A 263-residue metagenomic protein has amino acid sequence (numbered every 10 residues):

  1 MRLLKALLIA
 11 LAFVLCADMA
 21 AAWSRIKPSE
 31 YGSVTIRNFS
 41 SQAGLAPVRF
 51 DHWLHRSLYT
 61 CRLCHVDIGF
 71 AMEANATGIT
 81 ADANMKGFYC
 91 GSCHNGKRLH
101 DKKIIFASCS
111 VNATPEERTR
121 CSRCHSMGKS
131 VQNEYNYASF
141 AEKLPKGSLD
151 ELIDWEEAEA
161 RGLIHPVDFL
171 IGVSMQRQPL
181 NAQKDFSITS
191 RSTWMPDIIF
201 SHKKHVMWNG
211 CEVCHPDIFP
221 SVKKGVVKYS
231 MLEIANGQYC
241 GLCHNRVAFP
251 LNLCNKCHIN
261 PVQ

Functional and structural regions predicted by a protein language model:
M1-A6: Positively charged n-region of N-terminal signal peptides that target proteins for export
L8-C16: Bacterial N-terminal signal peptides
M19-Q263: Short sequence/structural segments immediately N-terminal
